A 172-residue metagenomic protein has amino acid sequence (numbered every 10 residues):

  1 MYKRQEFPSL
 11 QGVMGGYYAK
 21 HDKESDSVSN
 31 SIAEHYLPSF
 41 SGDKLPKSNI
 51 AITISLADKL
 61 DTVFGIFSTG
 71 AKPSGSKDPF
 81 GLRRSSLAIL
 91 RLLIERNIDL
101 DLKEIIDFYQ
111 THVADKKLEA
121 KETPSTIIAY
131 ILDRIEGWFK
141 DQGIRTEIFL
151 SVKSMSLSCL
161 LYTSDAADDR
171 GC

Functional and structural regions predicted by a protein language model:
K3-S164, R170-C172: Amphipathic alpha-helical "coupling" segments that flank catalytic cores
